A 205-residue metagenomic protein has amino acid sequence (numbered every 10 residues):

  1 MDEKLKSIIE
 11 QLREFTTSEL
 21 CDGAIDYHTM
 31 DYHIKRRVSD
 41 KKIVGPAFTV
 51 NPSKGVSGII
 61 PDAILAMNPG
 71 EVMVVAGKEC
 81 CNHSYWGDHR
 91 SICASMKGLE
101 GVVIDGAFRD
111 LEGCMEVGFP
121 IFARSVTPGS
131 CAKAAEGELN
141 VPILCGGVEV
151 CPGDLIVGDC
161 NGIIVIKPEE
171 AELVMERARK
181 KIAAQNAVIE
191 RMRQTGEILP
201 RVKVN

Functional and structural regions predicted by a protein language model:
M1-P152, I166-I198, K203-N205: Feature captures the catalytic cores and cofactor-binding loops of soluble hydro-lyases/lyases that act on carboxylate
I156: C-terminal binding/interaction regions
D159: A cytosolic small-molecule/anion-sensing beta-strand core signal
G162-I164: Channel- or pocket-lining gating/hinge segments that regulate access to a cavity or pore
